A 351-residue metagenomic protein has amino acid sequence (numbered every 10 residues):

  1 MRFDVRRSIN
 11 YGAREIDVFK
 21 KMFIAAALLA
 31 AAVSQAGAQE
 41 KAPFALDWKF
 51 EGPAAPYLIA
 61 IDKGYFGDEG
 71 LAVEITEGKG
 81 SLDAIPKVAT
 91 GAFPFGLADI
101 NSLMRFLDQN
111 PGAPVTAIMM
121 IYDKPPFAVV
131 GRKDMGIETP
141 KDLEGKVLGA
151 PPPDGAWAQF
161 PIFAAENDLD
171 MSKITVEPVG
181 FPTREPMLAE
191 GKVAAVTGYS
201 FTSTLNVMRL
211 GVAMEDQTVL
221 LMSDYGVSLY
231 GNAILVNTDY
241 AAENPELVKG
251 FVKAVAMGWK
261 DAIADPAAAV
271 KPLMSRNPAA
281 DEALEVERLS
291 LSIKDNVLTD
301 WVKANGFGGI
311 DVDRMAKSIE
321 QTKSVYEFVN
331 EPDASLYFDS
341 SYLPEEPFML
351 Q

Functional and structural regions predicted by a protein language model:
R2, R6-R7, R14: Basic polycationic patches enriched in arginine
G12-F23: Bacterial N-terminal signal peptides that target proteins for export
M22-A31: Sec-dependent N-terminal signal peptides
V33-A38: Sec/Tat signal peptide C-region and signal peptidase I cleavage site
E40-E190, A194-F201, L220-M222, S228: Short, glycine-/small- and polar/acidic-enriched structural segments that line small-molecule recognition paths
N101, P182-M187, K192-D281: Pocket-lining segment of extracytoplasmic ligand-binding domains
E243-E327: Secondary-structure end/capping motifs
M315-Q351: Conserved C-terminal helix/tail region of periplasmic/extracytoplasmic solute-binding proteins
